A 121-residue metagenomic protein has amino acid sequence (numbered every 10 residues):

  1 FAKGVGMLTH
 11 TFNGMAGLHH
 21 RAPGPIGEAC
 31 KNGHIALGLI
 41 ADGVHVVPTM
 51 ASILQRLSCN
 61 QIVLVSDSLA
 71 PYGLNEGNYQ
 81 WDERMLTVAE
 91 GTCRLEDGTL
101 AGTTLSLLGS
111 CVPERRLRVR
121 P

Functional and structural regions predicted by a protein language model:
F1-P25, G73-L74: Histidine/acidic-residue-rich, glycine-tolerant segments that coordinate divalent metal ions
A2, P48-Q55: Catalytic cores of alpha/beta
M7, P25-I26, I40-V47: Catalytic alpha/beta core domains of metabolic enzymes, predominantly
T11-N13, D42, S68: Active-site metal-binding loops of divalent metal-dependent hydrolases
A16, H45, A70: Surface-exposed, flexible loop/turn segments at secondary-structure boundaries
H19, V47-P48: Short glycine/serine/threonine-rich phosphate/pyrophosphate-binding segments that cradle anionic phosphate groups
G24-L39, Q55-P121: His/Asp/Glu-enriched, well-ordered alpha-helical/loop segment that forms or immediately abuts the divalent-metal
